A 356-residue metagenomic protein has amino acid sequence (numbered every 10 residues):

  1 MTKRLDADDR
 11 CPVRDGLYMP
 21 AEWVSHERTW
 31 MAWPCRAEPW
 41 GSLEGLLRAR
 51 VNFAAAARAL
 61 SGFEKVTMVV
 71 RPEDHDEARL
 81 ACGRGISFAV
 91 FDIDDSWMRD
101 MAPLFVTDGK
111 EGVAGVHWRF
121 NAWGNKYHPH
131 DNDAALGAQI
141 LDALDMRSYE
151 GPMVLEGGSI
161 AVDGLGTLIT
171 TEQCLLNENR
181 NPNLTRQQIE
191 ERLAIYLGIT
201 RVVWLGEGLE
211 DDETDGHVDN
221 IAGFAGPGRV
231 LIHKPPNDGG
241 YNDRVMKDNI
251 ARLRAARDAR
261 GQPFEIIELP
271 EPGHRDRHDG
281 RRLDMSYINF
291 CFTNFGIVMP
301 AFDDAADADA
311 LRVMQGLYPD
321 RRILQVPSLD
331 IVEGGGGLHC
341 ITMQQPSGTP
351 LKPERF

Functional and structural regions predicted by a protein language model:
T2-F356: The feature marks the mature, well-folded catalytic cores of soluble enzymes
